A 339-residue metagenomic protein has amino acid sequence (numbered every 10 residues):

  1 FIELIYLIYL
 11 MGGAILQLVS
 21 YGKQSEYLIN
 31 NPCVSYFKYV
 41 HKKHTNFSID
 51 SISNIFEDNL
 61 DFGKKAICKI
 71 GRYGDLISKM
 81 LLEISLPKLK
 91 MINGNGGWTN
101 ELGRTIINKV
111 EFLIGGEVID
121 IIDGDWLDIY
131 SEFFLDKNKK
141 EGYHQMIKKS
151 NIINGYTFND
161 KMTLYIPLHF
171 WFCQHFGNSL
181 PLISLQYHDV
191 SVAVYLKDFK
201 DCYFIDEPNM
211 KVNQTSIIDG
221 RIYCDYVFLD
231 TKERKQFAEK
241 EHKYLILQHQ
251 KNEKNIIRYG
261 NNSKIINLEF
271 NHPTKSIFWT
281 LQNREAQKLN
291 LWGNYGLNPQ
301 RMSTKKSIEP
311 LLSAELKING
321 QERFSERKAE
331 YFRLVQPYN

Functional and structural regions predicted by a protein language model:
M11-N339: Short, low-complexity Pro/Thr/Gly
